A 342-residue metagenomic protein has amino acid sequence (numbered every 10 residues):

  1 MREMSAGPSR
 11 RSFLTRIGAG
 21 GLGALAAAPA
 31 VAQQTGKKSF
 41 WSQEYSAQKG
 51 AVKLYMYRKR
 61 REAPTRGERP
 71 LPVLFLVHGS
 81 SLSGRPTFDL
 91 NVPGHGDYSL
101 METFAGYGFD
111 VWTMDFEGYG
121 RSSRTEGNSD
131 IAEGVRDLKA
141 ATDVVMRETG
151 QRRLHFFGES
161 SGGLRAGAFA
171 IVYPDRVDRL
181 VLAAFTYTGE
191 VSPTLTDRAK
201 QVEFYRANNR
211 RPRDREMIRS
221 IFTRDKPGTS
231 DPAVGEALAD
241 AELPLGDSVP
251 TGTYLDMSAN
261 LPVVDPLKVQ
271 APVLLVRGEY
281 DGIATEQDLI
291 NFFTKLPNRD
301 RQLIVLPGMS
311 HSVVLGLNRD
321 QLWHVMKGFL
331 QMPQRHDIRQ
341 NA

Functional and structural regions predicted by a protein language model:
M1-S12: N-terminal secretory signal peptides
T35-R66: N-terminal cap/lid segment of alpha/beta-hydrolase-fold proteins
T65-P70, L74-G106: Short, surface-exposed "cap/lid" segments of acyl-processing enzymes
R136-R153: Conserved acidic catalytic loop of the alpha/beta-hydrolase fold
F157, S161-T188: Conserved hydrolase catalytic core segment
V191-V276: Alpha/beta-hydrolase
G282-D288: Conserved alpha/beta-hydrolase "acid-adjacent" motif
M309-R319: Catalytic histidine-centered segment of alpha/beta-hydrolase-like enzymes
